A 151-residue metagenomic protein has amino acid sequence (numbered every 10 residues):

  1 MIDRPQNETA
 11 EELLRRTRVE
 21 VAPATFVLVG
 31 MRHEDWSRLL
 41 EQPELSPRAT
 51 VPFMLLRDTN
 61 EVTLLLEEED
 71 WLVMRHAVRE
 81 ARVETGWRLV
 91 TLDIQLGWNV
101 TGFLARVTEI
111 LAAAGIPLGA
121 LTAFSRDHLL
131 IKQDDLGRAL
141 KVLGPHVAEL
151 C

Functional and structural regions predicted by a protein language model:
M1-E109, R138, V142-C151: Regulatory modules associated with amino-acid/nitrogen control
R57-N60, T122-R126: Short Gly/Ser/Thr- and Asp/Glu-enriched loop/turn motifs at secondary-structure junctions
Q95, T101-S125, D134: A structural feature that tracks compact, well-ordered secondary-structure segments with a strong bias toward
